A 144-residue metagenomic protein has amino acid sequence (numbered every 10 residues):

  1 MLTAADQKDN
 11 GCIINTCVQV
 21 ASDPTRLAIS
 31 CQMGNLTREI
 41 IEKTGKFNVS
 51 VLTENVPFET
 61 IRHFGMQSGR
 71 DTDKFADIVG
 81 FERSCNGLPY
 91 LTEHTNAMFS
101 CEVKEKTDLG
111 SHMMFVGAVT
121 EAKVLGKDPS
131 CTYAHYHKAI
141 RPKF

Functional and structural regions predicted by a protein language model:
M1-F144: Basic, polyanion-binding surface patches
